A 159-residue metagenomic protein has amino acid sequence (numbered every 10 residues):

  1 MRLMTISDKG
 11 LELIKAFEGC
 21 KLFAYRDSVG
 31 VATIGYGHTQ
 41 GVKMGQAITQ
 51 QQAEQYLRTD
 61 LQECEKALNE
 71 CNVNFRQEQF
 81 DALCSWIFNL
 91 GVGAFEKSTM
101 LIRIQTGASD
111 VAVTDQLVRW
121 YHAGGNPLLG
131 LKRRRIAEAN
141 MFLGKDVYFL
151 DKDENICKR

Functional and structural regions predicted by a protein language model:
M1-V31, H38-V42, A47-E65, N69 (+1 more regions): Long, amphipathic alpha-helical surface segments
I14, F80-F88, Q116-V118: Short alpha-helical scaffolding segments that buttress acidic/His motifs in well-ordered protein cores
V29-V31, Y36, F80, C84: Small-residue-enriched, tightly packed secondary-structure blocks
N72-Q79: Structural motif
N74, L90, F95: Residue-level signal for short amphipathic helical patches enriched in basic/charged and nearby hydrophobic residues
